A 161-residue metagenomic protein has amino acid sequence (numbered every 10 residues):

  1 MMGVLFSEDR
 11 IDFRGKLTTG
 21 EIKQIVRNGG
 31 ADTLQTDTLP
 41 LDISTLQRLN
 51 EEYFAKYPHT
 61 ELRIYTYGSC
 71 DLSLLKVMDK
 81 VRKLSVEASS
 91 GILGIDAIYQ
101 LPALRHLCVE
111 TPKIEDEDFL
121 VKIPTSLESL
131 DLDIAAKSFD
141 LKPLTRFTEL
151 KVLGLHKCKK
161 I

Functional and structural regions predicted by a protein language model:
G3-L74, K80-L93, A97-I161: Concave beta-strand-loop units of leucine-rich repeat
